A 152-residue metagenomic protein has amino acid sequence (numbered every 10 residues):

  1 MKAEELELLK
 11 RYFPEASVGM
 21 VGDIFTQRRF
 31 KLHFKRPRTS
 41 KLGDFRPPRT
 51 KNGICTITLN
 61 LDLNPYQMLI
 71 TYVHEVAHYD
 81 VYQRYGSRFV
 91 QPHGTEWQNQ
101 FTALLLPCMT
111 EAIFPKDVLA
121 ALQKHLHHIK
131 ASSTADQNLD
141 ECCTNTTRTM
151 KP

Functional and structural regions predicted by a protein language model:
K2-A3, I54-N60, A77-Y82: Glycine-/proline-rich flexible loop or hinge segments
E4-K51, T56, G86-P152: Metalloprotease/metallohydrolase-associated module, dominated by Zn2+-dependent proteases
L42, Y66-M68, D80: Short active-site-adjacent helix-start/loop capping segments
G53-Y72, Y85-F89: Short pre-active-site segment immediately N-terminal to the catalytic Zn-binding motif
T71, E75-Q83, Q100: Catalytic glutamate of the conserved HExxH
